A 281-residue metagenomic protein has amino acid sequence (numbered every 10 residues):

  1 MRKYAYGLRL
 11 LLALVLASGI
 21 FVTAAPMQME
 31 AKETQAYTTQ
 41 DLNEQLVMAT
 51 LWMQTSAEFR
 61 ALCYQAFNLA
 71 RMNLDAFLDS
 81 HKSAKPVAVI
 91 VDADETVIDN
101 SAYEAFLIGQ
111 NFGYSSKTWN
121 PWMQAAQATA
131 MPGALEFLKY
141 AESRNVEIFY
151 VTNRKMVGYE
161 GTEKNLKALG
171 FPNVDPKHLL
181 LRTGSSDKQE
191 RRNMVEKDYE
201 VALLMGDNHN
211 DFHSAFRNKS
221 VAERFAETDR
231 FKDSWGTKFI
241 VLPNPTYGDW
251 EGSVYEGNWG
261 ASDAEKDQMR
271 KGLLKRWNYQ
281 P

Functional and structural regions predicted by a protein language model:
R2-L12: Bacterial N-terminal signal peptides that target proteins for export
L11-G19: Bacterial N-terminal signal peptides
F21-V91, E256-W259, D263-P281: Non-catalytic pre-domain segments flanking phosphatase-related domains
A36, K155, Y159-P281: C-terminal cap/substrate-recognition subdomain and adjoining C-terminal extension of metal-dependent phosphatase-like
W52-C63, N120-Q127, F149-K155, L181-R182: Second-shell loop/turn segments in exported
V89-N100: Asp-based phosphoryl-transfer active-site loop
E95, A134-L166, D207: Substrate-recognition element of Asp-dependent hydrolases with the DxDx(T/V) motif
E104-A130: Metal-dependent phosphoesterase signature
